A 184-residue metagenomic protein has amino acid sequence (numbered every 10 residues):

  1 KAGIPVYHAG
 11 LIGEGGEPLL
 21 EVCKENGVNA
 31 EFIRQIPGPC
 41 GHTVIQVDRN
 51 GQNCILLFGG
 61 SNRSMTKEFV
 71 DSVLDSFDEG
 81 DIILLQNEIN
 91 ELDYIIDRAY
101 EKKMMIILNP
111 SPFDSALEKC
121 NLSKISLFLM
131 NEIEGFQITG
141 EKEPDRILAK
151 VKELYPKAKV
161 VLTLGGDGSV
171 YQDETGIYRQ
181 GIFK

Functional and structural regions predicted by a protein language model:
K1-H42: Substrate-binding N-lobe of the ribokinase-like
V6, A30, I106, V160 (+1 more regions): Hydrophobic anchor at the start of a short beta-strand that flanks the dinucleotide cofactor-binding loop
H8-L11, I33-Q35, I45-I82: Conserved phosphate-binding/catalytic loop of the ribokinase/pfkB sugar-kinase fold
E14, G60-N62, P110-D114, I133-F136 (+1 more regions): Short, acidic/turn-prone active-site loops that include or flank metal/cofactor- and phosphate-binding residues
K24-G27, R49-Q52, S123-L127, G176-R179: Short, hinge-like loop/turn segments at secondary-structure boundaries
H42-Q46, C54, G168-Q172: Short beta-strand scaffold segments in enzyme catalytic cores
I82-R146, K150, D167-S169: Conserved beta-alpha-beta core of the PfkB/ribokinase-like small-molecule kinase fold
S115, P144-K184: Conserved phosphate-binding/catalytic region of the ribokinase-like
